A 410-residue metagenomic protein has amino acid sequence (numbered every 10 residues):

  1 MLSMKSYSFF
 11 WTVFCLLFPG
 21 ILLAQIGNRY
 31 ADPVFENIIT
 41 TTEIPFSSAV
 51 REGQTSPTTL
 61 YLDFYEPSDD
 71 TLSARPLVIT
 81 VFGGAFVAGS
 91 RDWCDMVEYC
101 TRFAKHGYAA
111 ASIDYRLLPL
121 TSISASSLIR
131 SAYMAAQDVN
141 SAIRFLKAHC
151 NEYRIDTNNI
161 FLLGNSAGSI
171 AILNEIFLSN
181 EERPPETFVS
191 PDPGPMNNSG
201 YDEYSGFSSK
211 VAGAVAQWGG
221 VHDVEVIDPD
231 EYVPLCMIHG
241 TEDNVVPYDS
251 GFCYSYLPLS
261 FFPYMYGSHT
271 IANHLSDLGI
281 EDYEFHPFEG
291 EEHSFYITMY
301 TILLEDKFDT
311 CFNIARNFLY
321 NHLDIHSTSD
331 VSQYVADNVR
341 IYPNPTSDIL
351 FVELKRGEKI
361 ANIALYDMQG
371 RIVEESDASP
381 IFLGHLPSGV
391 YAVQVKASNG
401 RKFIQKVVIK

Functional and structural regions predicted by a protein language model:
I26-S73: N-terminal cap/lid segment of alpha/beta-hydrolase-fold proteins
S73-G84: Short beta-strand element of the alpha/beta-hydrolase
D92-S112: Short amphipathic alpha-helix adjacent to the substrate-entry channel of hydrolases
R116-I143, H149, Y153: Catalytic nucleophile-loop/oxyanion-hole region of alpha/beta-hydrolase and closely related hydrolase-like folds
S141-E231: Primarily recognizes the serine-hydrolase "nucleophile elbow" in alpha/beta-hydrolase and SGNH/GDSL folds
M237-H239, D243: Short beta-strand/loop motif that positions the catalytic acidic residue of the alpha/beta-hydrolase fold
M265, H269-S327: C-terminal catalytic histidine-bearing segment of alpha/beta-hydrolase fold enzymes
V335-Y342, T346-K410: C-terminal outer-membrane/trafficking sorting elements
